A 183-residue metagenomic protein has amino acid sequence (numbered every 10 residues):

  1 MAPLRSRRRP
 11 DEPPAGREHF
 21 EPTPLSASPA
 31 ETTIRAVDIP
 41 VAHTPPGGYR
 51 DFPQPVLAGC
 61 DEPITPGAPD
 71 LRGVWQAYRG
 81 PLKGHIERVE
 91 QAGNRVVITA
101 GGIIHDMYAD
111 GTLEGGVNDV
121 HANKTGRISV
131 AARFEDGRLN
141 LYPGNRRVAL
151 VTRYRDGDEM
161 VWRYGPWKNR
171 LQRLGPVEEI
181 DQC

Functional and structural regions predicted by a protein language model:
M1-H85, G93-R95, P176-C183: Amphipathic/hydrophobic helical signal segments and adjacent flexible N-terminal regions that mediate secretion
V37, P81-G126, Y164: N-terminal glycine/threonine-rich, aromatic-flanked beta-hairpin/loop signature
A68, E90-G93, R133-R138, Y154-E159 (+1 more regions): A short, structured loop/turn motif at beta-sheet edges
A68-Y78, I104-N118, R133-L139: Short, basic/low-complexity N-terminal boundary segments at the transition from targeting/disordered tails
P81-L82, R147-V148, W167-K168: Solvent-exposed loop/turn segments at secondary-structure junctions within structured extracellular/periplasmic domains
I104-L113, V151-R155, L171-G175: Short amphipathic beta-strand/extended segments with alternating polar/hydrophobic composition
G126-V151, R155: Acidic, glycine-rich flexible loop segments
E159-W167: Short, exposed beta-strand-loop hairpins at the edges of beta-sheets in extracellular/periplasmic proteins
